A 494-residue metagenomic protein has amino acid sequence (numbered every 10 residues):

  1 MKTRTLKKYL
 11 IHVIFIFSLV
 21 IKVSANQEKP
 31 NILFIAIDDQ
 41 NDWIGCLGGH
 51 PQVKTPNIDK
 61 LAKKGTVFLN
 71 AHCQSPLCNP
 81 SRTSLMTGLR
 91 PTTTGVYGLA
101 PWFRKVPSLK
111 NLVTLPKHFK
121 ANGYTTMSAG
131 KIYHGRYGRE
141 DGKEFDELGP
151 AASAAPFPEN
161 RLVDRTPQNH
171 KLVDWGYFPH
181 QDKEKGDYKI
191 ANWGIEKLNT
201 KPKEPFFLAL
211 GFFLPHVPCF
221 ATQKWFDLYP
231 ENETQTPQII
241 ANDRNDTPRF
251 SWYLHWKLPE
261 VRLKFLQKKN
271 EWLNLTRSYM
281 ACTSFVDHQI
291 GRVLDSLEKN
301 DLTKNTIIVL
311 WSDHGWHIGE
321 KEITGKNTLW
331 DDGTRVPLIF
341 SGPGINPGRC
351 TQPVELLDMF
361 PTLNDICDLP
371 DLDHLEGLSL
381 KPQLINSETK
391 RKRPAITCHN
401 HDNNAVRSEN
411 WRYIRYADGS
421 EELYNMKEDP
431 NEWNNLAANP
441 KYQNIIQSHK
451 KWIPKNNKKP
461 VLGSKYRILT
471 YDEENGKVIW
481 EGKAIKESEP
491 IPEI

Functional and structural regions predicted by a protein language model:
K2, L6-L10, F15, V23-Y416 (+4 more regions): Formylglycine-dependent sulfatase
K427: A short, internal acetyl-CoA/4′-phosphopantetheine-binding micro-motif in the GNAT/acyltransferase core
N457-K465, L469: C-terminal "closing" transmembrane helix and its immediate cytosolic amphipathic cap in multi-pass membrane proteins
